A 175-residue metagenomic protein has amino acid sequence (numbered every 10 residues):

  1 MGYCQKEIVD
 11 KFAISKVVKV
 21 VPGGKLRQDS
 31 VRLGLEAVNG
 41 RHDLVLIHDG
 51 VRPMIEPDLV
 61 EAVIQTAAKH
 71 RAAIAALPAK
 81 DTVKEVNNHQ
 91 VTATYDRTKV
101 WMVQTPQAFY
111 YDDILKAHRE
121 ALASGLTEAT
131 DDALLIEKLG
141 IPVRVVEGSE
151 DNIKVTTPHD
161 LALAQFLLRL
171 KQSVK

Functional and structural regions predicted by a protein language model:
M1-H42, L122-S124: Conserved N-terminal catalytic core of the sugar/cofactor nucleotidyltransferase
V20-V21, V103, V146, V155: Hydrophobic residues at beta-strand termini and immediately following loops that shape nucleotide-binding pockets
G34, H48-D49, P78, Y110 (+1 more regions): Residue-level signal for inorganic ion chemistry
N39, Q65-A68, R169: Residue-level signal for alpha-helix termini/capping positions
R41-V51: Short beta-strand-to-loop acidic/aromatic patch adjacent to the donor-nucleotide binding site
G50-P53, E150: Short glycine-rich anion-binding loops that position phosphate/pyrophosphate groups of nucleotides and phosphorylated
M54-V146: Conserved core of the sugar-phosphate nucleotidyltransferase
D131-A133, E137, E150-N152, A162-K175: SAM-dependent methyltransferases
